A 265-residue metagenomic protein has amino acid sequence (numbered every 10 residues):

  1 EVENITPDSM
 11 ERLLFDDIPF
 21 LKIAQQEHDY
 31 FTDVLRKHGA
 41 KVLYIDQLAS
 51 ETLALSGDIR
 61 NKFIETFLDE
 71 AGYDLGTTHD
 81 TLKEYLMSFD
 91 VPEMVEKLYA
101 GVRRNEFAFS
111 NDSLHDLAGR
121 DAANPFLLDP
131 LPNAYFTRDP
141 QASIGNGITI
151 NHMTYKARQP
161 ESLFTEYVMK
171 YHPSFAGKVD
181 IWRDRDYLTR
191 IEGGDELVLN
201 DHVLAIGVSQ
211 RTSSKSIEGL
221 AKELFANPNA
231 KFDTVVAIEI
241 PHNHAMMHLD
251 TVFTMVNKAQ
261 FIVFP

Functional and structural regions predicted by a protein language model:
E1-P265: The feature marks the mature, well-folded catalytic cores of soluble enzymes
